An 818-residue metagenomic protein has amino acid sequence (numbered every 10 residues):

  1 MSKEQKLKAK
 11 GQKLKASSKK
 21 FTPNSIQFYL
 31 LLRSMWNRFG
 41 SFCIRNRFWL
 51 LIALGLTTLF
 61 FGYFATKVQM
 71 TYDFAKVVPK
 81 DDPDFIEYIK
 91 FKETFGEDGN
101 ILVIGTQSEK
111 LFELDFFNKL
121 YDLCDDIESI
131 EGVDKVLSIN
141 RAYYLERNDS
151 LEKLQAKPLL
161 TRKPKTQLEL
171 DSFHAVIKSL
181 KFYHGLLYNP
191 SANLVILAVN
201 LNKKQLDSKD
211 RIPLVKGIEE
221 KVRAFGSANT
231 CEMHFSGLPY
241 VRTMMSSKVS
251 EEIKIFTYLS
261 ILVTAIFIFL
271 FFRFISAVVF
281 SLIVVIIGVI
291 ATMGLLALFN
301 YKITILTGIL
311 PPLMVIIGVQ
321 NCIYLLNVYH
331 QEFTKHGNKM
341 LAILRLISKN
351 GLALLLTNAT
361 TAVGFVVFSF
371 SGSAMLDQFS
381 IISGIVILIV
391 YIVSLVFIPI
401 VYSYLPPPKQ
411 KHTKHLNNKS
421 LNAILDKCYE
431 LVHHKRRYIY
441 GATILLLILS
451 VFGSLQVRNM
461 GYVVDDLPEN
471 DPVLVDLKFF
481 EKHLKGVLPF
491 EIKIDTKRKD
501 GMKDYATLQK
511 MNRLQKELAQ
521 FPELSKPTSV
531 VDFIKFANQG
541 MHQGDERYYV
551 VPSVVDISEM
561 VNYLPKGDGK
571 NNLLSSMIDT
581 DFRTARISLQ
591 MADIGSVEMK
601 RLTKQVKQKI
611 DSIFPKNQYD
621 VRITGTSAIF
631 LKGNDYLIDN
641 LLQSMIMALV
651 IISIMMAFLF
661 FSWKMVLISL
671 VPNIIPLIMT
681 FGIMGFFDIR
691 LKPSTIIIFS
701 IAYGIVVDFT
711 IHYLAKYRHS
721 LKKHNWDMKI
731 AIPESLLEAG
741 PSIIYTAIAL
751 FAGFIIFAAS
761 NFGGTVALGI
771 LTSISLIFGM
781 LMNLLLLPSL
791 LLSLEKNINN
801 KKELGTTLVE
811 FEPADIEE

Functional and structural regions predicted by a protein language model:
F28-M70, P399-I400, Y404, K414-Y462 (+2 more regions): Signature of alpha-helical transmembrane segments and their immediate interfacial
I89, N118, K163-F274, Q509-N512 (+1 more regions): Extracytoplasmic
D122-I196, D210, L214, N229-E232 (+1 more regions): Alpha-helical transmembrane helix bundles of large polytopic membrane transport and channel proteins
S250-I303, F370-A374, Q643-D688, A759-F762: Interfacial segments of transmembrane alpha-helices in multi-pass membrane proteins
F267, L355-F397, S653-A657, M679-R690 (+2 more regions): Hydrophobic, glycine/alanine-rich multi-pass transmembrane helices and their short helix-loop junctions in large
V278-L325, M665-L714, I755, M782-L785: Hydrophobic transmembrane alpha-helices and their membrane-interface caps in long multi-pass transport proteins
E332-A359, L721-I748: Helix-loop junctions and hydrophobic alpha-helical segments within the transmembrane domains of large membrane
L431, K435-I557: Juxtamembrane segments of multi-pass membrane proteins
